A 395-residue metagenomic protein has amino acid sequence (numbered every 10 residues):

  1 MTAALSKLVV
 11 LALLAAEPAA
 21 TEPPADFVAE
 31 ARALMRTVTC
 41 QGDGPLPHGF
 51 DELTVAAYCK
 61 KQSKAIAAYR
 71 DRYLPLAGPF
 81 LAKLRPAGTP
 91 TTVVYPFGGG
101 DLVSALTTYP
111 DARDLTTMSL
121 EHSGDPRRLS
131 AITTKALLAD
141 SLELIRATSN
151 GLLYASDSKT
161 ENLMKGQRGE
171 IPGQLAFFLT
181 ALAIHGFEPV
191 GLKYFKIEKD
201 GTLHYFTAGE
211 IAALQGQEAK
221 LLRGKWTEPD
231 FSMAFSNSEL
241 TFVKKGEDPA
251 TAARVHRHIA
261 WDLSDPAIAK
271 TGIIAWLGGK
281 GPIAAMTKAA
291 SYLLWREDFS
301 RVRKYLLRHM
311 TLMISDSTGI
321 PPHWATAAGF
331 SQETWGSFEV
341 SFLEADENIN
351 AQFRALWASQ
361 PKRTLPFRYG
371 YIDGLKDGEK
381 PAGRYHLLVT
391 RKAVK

Functional and structural regions predicted by a protein language model:
M1-L11: Sec-dependent signal peptide recognition, specifically the positively charged N-region followed immediately by
V10-A20: Hydrophobic h-region of N-terminal signal peptides that target proteins for export in Gram-negative bacteria
P18, A183-Y194: Short, basic/low-complexity N-terminal boundary segments at the transition from targeting/disordered tails
E22-N150, K225-K395: Non-globular targeting/processing and membrane-anchoring segments
P86, A176-F187, K244: Short, surface-exposed basic-aromatic patches at helix termini and helix-loop junctions that form
G99-P110, L152-L179: Short, thiol/selenol-centered motifs that function as redox-active sites or metal-ligating centers
L115-K165, V190-G216: Thiol-based oxidoreductase modules, predominantly thioredoxin-like and allied folds used for disulfide exchange
L163-Q167, G191-D248, A252: Short aromatic loop motif centered on NTY/YTY
